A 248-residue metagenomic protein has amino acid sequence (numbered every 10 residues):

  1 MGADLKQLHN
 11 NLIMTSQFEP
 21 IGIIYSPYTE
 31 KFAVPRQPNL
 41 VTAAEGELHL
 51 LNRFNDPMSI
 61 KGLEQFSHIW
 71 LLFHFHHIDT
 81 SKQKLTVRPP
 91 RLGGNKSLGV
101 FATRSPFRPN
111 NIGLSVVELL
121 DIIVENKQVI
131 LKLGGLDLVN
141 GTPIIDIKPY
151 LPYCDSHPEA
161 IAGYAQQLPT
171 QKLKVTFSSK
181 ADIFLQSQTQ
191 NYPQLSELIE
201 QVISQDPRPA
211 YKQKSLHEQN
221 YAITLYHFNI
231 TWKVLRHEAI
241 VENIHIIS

Functional and structural regions predicted by a protein language model:
L5, N11-P57, L63-Q65, Y153-V202 (+1 more regions): Arg/Lys-rich, positively charged N-terminal/basic patches that mediate binding to nucleic acids
Q7, K61-G113, Q205, Q213-H217: Active-site-adjacent substructure of cysteine-protease-like catalytic cores
I13-I21, F107-V117, Y226: Short coil-to-beta-strand transition motifs
T29, D121-Q128: Short, conserved beta-turn/loop elements at beta-strand boundaries and strand-helix junctions
L131-A165: Flexible glycine-rich active-site/ligand-binding loops centered on an Asp-His dyad
S196-L225: A conserved acidic, glycine/proline-rich C-terminal tail/linker
L235-S248: Enriched for short, Lys/Arg-rich terminal
